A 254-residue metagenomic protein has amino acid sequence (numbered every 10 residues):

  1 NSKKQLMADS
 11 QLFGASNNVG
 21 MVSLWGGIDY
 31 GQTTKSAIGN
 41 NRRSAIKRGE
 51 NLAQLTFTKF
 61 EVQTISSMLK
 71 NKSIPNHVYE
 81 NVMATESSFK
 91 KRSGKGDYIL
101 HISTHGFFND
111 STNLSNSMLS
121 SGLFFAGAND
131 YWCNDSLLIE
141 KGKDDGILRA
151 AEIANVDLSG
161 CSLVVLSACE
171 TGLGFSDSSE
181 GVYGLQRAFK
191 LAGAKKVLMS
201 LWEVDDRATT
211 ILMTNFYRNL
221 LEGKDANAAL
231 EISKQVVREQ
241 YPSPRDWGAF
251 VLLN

Functional and structural regions predicted by a protein language model:
N1-N254: Catalytic cores of enzymes
